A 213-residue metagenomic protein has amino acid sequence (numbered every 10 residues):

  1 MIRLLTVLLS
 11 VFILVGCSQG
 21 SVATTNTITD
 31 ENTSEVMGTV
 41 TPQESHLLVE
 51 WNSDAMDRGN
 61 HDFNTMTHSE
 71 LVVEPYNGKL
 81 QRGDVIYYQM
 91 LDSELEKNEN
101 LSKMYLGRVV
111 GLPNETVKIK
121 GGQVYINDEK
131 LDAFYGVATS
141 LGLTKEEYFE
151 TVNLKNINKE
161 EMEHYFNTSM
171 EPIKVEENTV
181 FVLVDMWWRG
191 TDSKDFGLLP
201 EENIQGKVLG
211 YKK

Functional and structural regions predicted by a protein language model:
I2-S102, M170-P172, R189-K213: Protein maturation boundaries and topogenic segments
P42-E44, V117-G122, E177: A short, compositionally biased
E70-V73, Y87, K118, Y125 (+1 more regions): Hydrophobic beta-strand signal
Y76, L91, G122, E129 (+2 more regions): Surface loops and adjacent helix of pleckstrin homology
S102-A133: Mid-length scaffold segments of soluble, non-membrane domains
L112, F181-D185: Active-site neighborhood of phospho(di)ester-bond hydrolases with catalytic His/Asp-centered motifs
K130-K155: Acidic, glycine-rich loop-and-strand cores that form catalytic or ligand-binding grooves in diverse globular domains
L154-E177: Alpha-helix-centered segments that form part of catalytic cores
